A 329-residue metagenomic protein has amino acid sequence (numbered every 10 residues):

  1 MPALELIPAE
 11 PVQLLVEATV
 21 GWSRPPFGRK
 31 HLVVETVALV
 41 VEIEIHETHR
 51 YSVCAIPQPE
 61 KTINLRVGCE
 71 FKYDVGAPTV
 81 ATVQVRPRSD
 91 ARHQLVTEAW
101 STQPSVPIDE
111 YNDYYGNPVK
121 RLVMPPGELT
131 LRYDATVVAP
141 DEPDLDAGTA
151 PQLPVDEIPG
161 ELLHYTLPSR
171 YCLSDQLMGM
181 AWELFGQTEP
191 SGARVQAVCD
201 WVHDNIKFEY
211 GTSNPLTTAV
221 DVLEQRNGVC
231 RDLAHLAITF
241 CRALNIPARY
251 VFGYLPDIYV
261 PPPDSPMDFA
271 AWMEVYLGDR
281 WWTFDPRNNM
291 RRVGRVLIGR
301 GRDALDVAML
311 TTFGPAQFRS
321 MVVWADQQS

Functional and structural regions predicted by a protein language model:
Q13-L15, I43: Short, intrinsically disordered low-complexity segments enriched in Ser/Thr with adjacent Pro
V53, D200, D232-R319: Hydrophobic/aromatic-rich core segments of domains that either
V53-A150: Intrinsically disordered, low-complexity N-terminal segments that are enriched in acidic
V75, L131, T136-D141, A147 (+5 more regions): Secondary-structure boundary elements
